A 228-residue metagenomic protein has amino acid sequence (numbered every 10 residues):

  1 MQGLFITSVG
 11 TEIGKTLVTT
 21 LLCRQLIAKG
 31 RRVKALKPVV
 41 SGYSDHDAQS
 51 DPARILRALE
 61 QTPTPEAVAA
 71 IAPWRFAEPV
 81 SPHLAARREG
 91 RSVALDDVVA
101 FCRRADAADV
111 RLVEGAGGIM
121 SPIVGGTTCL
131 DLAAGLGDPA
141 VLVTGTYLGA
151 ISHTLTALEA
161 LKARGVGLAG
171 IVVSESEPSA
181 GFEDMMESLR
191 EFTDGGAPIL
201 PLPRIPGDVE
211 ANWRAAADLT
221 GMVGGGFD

Functional and structural regions predicted by a protein language model:
G3, L17-G90, F101: N-terminal phosphate/diphosphate-binding loop that engages ATP/GTP or pyrophosphate donors across diverse enzyme folds
I6-T7: Hydrophobic anchor at the beta1->P-loop junction of P-loop NTPases
I13-G14: Conserved glycine(s) of the Walker
K37, V141-T144, A169-E175: Short internal beta-strands
P79-I123, L130: Phosphate-binding/switch loop-helix module in NTP-utilizing enzymes
V124-L132, L155-L158, F182-E187: Charged helix-capping and loop-helix junction motifs
V124-Y147: Inter-motif core of Ras-like GTPase G domains
E159-D228: C-terminal lobe/tail of nucleotide-utilizing enzymes
